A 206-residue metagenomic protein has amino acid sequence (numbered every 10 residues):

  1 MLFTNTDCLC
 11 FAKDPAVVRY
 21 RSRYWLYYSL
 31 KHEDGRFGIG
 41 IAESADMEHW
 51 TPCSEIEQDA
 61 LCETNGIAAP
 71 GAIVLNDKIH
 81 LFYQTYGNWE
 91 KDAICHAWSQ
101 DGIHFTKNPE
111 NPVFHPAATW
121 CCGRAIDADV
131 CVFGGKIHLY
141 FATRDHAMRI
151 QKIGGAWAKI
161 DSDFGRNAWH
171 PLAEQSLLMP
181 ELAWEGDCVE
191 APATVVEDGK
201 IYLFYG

Functional and structural regions predicted by a protein language model:
M1-I67, I73-G123, C131-E190, V195-G206: Beta-rich carbohydrate-recognition and catalytic domains
